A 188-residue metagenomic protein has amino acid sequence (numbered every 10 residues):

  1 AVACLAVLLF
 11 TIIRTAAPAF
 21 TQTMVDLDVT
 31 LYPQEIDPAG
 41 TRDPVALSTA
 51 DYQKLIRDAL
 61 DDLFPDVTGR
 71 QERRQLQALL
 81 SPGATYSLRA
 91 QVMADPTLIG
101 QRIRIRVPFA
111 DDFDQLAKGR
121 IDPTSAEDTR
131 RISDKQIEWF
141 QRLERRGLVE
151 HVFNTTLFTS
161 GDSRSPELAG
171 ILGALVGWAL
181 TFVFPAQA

Functional and structural regions predicted by a protein language model:
A1, I12-L168: Membrane-topology segments of multi-pass transport proteins
V2-L5, P18, I171, L180: Amphipathic alpha-helical protein-protein interaction surfaces
D58, A169-A188: Transmembrane alpha-helix signature in integral membrane proteins
